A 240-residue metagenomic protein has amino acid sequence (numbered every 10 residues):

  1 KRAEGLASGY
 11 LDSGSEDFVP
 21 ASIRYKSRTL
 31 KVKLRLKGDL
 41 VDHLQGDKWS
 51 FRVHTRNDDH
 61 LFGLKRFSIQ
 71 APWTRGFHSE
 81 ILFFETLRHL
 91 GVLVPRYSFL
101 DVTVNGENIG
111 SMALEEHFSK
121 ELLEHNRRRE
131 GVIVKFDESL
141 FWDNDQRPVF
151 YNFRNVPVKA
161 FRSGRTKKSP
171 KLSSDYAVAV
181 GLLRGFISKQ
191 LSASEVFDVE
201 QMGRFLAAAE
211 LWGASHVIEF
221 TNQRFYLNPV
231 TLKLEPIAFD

Functional and structural regions predicted by a protein language model:
K1-D240: Phosphate/dinucleotide-binding and metal-coordinating scaffold of catalytic cores in nucleotide-dependent enzymes
